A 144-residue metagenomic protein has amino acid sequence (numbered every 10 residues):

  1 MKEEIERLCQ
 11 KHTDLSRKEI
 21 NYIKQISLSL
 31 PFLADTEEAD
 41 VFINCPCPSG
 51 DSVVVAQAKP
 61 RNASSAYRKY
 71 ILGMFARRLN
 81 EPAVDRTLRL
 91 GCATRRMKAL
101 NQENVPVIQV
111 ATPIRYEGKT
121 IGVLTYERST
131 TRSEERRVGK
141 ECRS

Functional and structural regions predicted by a protein language model:
M1-D14: Signal-transmission linkers at sensory-effector interfaces
R17: N-terminal charged segments
I20-A34: Short amphipathic alpha-helical segments
L30, R143-S144: PAS-family sensory domains and related alpha-helical coupling modules
L30-L100: Structured interaction and signal-relay segments at domain junctions
P48-S49, K59-P60, I114-K119, V138: Short, solvent-exposed coil/turn segments at beta-strand boundaries
L79-S133: Sensory/regulatory domains in signal-transduction proteins
E134-C142: Conserved small/polar residues in nucleotide/adenosyl-binding loops
